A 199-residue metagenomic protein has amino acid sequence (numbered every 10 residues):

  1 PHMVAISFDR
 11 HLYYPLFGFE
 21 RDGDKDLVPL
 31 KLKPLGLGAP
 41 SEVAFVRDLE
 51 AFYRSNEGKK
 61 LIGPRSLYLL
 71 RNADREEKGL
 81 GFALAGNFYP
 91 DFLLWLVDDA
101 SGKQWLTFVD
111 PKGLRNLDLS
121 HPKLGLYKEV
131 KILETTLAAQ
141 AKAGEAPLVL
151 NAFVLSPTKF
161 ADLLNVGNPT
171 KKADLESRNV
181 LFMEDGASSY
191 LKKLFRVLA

Functional and structural regions predicted by a protein language model:
P1-A199: Intrinsically disordered, low-complexity, repeat-rich regions that form long N- or C-terminal tails or large
